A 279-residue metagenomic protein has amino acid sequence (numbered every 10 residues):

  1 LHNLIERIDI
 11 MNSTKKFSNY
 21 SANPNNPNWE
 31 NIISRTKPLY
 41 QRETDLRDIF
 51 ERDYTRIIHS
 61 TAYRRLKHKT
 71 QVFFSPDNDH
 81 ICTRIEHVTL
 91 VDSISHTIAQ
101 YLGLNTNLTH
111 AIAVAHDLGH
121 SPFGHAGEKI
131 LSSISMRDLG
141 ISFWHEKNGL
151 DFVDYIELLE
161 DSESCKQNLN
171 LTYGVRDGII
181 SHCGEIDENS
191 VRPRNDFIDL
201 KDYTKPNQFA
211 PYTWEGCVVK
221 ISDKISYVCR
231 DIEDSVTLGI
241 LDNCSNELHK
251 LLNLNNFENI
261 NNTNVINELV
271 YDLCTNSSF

Functional and structural regions predicted by a protein language model:
H2-L4, M136: N-terminal soluble segments of membrane proteins
L4-I98, S142, E146-N148, F152-F279: Histidine-centered, transition-metal-coordinating active-site segments
T97-N107: Short pre-active-site segment immediately N-terminal to the catalytic Zn-binding motif
N105-H110, Y212-W214: Short hydrophobic "helix-edge" motifs at membrane interfaces and signal-peptide entry regions
T109-V114, K220: Short alpha-helical catalytic segment bearing the HExxH-like zincin motif of zinc-dependent metalloproteases
A115-F123, S226: Short active-site segment of divalent metal-dependent hydrolases/proteases that encodes the spacing between
F123-A126, S190-R192: Short acidic, glycine/serine/threonine-rich loops at helix termini
G124-R137: A glycine- and small-aliphatic-rich helix-loop capping segment at beta-alpha/alpha-beta transitions that lines
